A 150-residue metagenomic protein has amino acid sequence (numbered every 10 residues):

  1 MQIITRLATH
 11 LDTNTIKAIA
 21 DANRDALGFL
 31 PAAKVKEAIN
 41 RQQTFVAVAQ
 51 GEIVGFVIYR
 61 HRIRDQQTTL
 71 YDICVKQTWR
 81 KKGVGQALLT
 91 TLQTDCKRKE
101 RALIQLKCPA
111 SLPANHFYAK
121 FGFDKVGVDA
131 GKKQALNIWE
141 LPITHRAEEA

Functional and structural regions predicted by a protein language model:
M1-L11, I143-A150: Conserved N-terminal entry element of GNAT/NAT acetyltransferase domains
L7-D72, K76, L89, D95 (+1 more regions): Acetyl-CoA-dependent GNAT
Q42, Q134-E140: Short hydrophobic/aromatic beta-strand or adjacent loop that forms the aromatic wall/cage of a ligand/substrate-binding
F56, C108-P109: Short amphipathic helical patch at the helix-1/turn junction of helix-turn-helix
R62-R64, T78, S111-P113, T144: Short coil/turn motifs at secondary-structure junctions
V75, K81-T94, A119-K120: Conserved acetyl-CoA-binding loop-helix of GNAT-fold acetyltransferases
Q86, R98, A110-G127, G131-A135: Conserved active-site alpha-helix within GNAT-family acetyltransferase domains
C96-C108: Conserved GNAT acetyl-CoA-binding A-motif
